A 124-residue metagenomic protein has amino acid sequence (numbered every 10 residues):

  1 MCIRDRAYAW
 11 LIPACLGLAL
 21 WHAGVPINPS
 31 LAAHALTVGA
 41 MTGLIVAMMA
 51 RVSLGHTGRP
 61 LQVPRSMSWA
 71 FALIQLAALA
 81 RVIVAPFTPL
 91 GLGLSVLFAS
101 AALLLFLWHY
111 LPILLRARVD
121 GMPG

Functional and structural regions predicted by a protein language model:
M1-I3: Short, small-residue-biased leader/transition segments that mark boundaries at the very start of proteins
R6, P26-V38: Transmembrane alpha-helix entry/boundary detector in multi-pass membrane proteins
P13-V25, I74-F87: Hydrophobic alpha-helical transmembrane segments in multi-pass integral membrane proteins
V25-P29, M48-P64: Alpha-helical transmembrane segments
L36-M41, L92-W108: Small-residue-rich transmembrane alpha-helices that serve as helix-helix interface/gating elements in multipass
T42-I45, S66-R81: Hydrophobic alpha-helical membrane segments
M49-L54, A77-A85, L104: Transmembrane alpha-helical segments of integral membrane proteins
W108-G121: Membrane-interface capping segments at transmembrane-helix boundaries
